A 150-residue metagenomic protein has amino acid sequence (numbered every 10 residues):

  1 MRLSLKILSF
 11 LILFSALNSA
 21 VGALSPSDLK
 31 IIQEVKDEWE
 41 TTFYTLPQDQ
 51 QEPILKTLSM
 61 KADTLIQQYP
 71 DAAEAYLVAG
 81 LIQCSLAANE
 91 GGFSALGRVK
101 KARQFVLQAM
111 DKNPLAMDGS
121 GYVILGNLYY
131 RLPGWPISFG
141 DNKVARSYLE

Functional and structural regions predicted by a protein language model:
K6-N18: Bacterial N-terminal signal peptides
V21-M60: N-terminal leader/linker segments that initiate helical-solenoid repeat arrays
V35-P47, S85-S94, M117, L128-I137: Short coil/turn linking the two alpha-helices of tandem helical-hairpin repeats
T42, L58, L65, A87 (+4 more regions): Alpha-helical solenoid scaffolds that mediate protein-protein interactions, centered on TPR/SEL1-like repeats but also
P47-D63, A95-F105, S138-K143: Helix-turn-helix repeat elements of alpha-solenoid scaffolds
S59-K101: Mid-chain, structured segments of secreted extracytoplasmic proteins
A72, A116-D118: Residue-level recognition of tetratricopeptide repeat
